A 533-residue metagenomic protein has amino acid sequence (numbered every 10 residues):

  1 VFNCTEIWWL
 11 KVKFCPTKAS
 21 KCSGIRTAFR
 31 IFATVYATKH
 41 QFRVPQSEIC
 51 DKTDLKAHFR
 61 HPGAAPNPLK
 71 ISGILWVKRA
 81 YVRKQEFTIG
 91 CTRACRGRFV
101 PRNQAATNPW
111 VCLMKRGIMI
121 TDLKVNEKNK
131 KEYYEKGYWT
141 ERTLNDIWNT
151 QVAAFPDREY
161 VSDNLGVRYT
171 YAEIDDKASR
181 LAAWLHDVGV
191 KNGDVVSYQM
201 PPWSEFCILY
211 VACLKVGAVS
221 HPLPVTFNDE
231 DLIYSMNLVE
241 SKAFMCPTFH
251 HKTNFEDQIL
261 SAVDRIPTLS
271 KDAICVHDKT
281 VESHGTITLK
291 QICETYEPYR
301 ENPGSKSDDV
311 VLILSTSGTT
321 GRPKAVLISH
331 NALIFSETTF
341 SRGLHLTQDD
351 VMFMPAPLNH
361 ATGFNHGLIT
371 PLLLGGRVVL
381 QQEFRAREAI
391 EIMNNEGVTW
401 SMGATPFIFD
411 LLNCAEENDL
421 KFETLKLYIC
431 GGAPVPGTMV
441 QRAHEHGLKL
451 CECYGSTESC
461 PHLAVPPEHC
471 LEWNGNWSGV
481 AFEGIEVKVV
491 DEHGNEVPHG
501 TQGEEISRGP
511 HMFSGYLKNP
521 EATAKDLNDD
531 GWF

Functional and structural regions predicted by a protein language model:
V77, I89, T107-Y169, E173-V188 (+7 more regions): N-lobe entry segment of adenylate-forming
R116, A218-Q291: Structural core segment of the AMP-binding/adenylate-forming
T140, D157-V211, N228-I233, G285-E294 (+2 more regions): Conserved AMP-binding/adenylate-forming core of the ANL superfamily
R142, V188, Q199, E496-G500 (+1 more regions): Conserved ATP-binding/catalytic segment of the ANL
P156-E159, I274-V276, T280, C293-S315 (+2 more regions): Conserved pre-ATP/AMP-binding loop-to-beta segment of ANL
R168-A172, V311-F335: Conserved AMP-binding A3 loop
I334-V351, N359-W400, F409-D410, C414: Conserved AMP-binding/adenylation subdomain of ANL enzymes
N395-G403, L412-W473, E486, E496: Gly/Ser/Thr-rich phosphate-binding loop
